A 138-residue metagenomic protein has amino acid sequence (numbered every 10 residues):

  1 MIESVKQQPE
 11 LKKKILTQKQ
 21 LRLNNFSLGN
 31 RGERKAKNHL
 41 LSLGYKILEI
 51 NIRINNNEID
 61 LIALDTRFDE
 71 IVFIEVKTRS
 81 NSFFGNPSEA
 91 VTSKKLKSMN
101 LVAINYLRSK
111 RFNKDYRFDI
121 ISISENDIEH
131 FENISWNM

Functional and structural regions predicted by a protein language model:
M1-I50: Acidic-basic catalytic patches of nuclease active cores, encompassing PD-(D/E)XK and other metal-cofactor nuclease
E33, E58-D60, D65, E75 (+2 more regions): Acidic active-site catalytic centers that drive phospho-/nucleotidyl reactions and related ester hydrolyses
L40, L61-A63, D69-N81, M99: Conserved catalytic cores of phosphodiester-cleaving nucleases, focusing on short active-site segments
K46-I71: Active-site metal-binding core of divalent-cation-utilizing nuclease and nuclease-like domains
N56, I71-F73, D115, I128: Structural motif
A63-D65, S122-S124, E132: Residue-level signal for short segments within beta-strands and strand-turn junctions of well-structured beta-sheet
T78-N126: Catalytic cores of nucleic-acid endonucleases
N126-M138: Short, low-complexity, polybasic intrinsically disordered segments
